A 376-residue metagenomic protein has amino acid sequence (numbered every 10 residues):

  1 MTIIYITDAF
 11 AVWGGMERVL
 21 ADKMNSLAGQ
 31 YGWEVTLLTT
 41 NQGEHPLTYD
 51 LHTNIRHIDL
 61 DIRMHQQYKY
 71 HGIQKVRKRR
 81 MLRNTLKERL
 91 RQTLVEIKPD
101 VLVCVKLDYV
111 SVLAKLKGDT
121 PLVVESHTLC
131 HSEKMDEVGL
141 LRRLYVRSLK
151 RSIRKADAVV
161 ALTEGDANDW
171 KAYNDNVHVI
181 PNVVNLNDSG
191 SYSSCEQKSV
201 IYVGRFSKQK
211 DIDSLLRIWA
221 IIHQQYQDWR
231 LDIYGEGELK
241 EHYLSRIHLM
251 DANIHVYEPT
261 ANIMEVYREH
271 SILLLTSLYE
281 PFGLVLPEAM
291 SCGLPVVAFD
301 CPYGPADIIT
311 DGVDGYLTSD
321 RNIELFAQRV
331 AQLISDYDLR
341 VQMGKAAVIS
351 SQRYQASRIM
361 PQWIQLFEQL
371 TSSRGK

Functional and structural regions predicted by a protein language model:
Y5-W13, S26, Q30-R77, D169: N-terminal strand-loop element at the rim of the active site of nucleotide-sugar-dependent glycosyltransferases
G14-D22, K198, Y202-I221, E238-E241 (+1 more regions): A conserved mid-protein helix/loop that constitutes part of the nucleotide-sugar donor-binding site
R91-Q92, L140-V159: Membrane-proximal helix-turn-helix segments that form the acceptor-binding/catalytic region of lipid-linked
C104-Y109, S126: Short His-centered aromatic/hydrophobic patch
K150-S189: Donor nucleotide-sugar binding/catalytic pocket of nucleotide-sugar-dependent glycosyltransferases
P259, L278: Aromatic "clamp/platform" in nucleotide-sugar-dependent glycosyltransferases that forms part of the donor/acceptor
P295-F299: Short hydrophobic beta-strand element within catalytic cores of glycosyltransferases and related nucleotide-activated
T310-G312, Y316-I323, A331-D338, Q352: Conserved acidic donor-binding segment of nucleotide-sugar-dependent glycosyltransferases
